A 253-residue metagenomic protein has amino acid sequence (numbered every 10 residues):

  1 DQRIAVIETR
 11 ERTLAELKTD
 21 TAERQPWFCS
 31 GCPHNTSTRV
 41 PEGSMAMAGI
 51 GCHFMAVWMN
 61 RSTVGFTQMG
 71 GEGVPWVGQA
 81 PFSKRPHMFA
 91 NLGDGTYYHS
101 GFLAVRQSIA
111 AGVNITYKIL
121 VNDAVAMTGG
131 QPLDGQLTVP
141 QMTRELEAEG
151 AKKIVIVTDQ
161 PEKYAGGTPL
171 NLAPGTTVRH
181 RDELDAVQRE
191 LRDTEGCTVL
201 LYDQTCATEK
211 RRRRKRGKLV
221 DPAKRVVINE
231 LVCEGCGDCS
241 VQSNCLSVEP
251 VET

Functional and structural regions predicted by a protein language model:
D1-R39, I156-R181, Y202-D203: Phosphate/pyrophosphate-binding active-site segments
E16-R24, H53-S62, R85, N122-G129 (+3 more regions): Gly-rich Lys/Arg/Thr-decorated short loops/hinges at beta-loop-alpha junctions or inter-strand turns that position
W27, K224-G237, T253: Cys/His-enriched microdomains
T36-M45, C245-E252: Iron-sulfur (Fe-S) cluster-binding segments and ferredoxin-like electron-carrier domains, especially [2Fe-2S]
T38, M45-M127, P132-P140, D185-A186 (+1 more regions): Thiamine diphosphate
G43, R85, G112-I115, A151-I154 (+4 more regions): Active-site lining segments that contact anionic ligands and/or coordinate catalytic metals
A124-P222: Glycine-rich ThDP/TPP pyrophosphate-binding loop and its adjacent helix/strand module within ThDP-dependent enzymes
Y202-T205, K210-R216, E234-T253: Iron-sulfur cluster-binding cysteine motifs and their immediate structural context in ferredoxin-like electron-transfer
